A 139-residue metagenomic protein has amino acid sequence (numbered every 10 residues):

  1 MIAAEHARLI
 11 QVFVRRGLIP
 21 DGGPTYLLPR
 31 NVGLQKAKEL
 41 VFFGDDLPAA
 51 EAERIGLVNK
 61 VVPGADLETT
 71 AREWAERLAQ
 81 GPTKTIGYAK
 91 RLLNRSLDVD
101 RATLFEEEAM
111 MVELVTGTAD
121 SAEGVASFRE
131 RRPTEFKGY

Functional and structural regions predicted by a protein language model:
M1-I86, E113-A126, R132, Y139: Crotonase-fold acyl-CoA enzyme core
F42, N94, F105, P133-F136: General helical structural elements
A75, L93, F105-E108, V112: Hydrophobic alpha-helical core bundles mediating ligand binding, dimerization, or RNAP-core interactions
D100-L104: Short beta-strand->loop
